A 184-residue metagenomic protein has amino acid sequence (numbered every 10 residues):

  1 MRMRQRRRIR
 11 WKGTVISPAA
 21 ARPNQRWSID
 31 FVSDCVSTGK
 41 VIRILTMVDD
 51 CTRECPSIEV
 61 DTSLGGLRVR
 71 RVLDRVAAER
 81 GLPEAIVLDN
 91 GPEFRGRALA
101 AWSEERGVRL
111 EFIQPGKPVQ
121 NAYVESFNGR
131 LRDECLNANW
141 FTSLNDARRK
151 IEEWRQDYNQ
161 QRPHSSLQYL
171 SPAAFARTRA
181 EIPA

Functional and structural regions predicted by a protein language model:
M1-A184: Charged DNA-binding/catalytic regions of mobile-element recombinases
